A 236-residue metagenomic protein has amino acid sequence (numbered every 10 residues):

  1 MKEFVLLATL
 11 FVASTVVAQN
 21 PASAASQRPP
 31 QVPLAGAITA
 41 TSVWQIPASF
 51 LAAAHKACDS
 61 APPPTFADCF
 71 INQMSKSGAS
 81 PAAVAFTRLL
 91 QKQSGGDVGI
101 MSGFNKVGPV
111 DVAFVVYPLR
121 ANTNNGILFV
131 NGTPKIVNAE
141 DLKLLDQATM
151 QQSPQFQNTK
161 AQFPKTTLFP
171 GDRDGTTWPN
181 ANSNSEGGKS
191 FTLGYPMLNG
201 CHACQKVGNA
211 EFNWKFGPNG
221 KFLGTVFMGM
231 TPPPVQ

Functional and structural regions predicted by a protein language model:
V5-T15: Bacterial N-terminal signal peptides
Q27-G171: Extended, low-hydrophobicity segments enriched in charged/polar residues
P64-T65, S75-K76, N180-N182, V207-E211: Secreted/processed peptides and extracellular or luminal domains of membrane proteins
T123-A139, C204-G224: A short, surface-exposed beta-strand/turn
S153-V207: Acidic, glycine-rich flexible loop segments
P196-L198, T225-Q236: Short, solvent-exposed aromatic-acidic interface loops
